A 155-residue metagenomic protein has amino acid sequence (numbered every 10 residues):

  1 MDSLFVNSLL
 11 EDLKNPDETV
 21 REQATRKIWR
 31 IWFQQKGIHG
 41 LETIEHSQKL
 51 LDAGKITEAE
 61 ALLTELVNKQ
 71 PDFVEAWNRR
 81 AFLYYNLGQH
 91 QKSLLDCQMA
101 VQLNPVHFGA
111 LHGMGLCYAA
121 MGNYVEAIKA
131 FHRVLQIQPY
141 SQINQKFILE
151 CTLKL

Functional and structural regions predicted by a protein language model:
M1, W29-E42: TPR-adjacent "capping" and linker segments in tetratricopeptide-repeat scaffold/adaptor proteins
D2, V6, L10-D17, W29 (+3 more regions): TPR/TPR-like (Sel1-like) alpha-helical repeat modules
E18-R21, I56, H90, Y124: TPR-repeat structural position
K27-R30, E65, M99, R133: The canonical alpha-helical register within tetratricopeptide repeats
G40-G109: Alpha-helical adaptor scaffolds
D52, N86, A120, L153-L155: Register position in tetratricopeptide repeats
